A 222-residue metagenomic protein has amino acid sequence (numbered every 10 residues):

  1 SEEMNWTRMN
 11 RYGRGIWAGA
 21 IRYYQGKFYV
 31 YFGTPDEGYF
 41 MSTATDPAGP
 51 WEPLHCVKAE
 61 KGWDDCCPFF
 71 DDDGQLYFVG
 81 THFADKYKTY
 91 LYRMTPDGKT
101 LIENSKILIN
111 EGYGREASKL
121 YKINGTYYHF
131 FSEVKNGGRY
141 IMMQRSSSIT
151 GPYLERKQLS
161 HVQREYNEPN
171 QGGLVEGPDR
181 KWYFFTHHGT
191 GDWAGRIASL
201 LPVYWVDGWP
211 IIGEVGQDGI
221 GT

Functional and structural regions predicted by a protein language model:
S1-T222: Carbohydrate-active catalytic/glycan-binding domains of CAZyme proteins, especially the secreted or lumenal ectodomains
